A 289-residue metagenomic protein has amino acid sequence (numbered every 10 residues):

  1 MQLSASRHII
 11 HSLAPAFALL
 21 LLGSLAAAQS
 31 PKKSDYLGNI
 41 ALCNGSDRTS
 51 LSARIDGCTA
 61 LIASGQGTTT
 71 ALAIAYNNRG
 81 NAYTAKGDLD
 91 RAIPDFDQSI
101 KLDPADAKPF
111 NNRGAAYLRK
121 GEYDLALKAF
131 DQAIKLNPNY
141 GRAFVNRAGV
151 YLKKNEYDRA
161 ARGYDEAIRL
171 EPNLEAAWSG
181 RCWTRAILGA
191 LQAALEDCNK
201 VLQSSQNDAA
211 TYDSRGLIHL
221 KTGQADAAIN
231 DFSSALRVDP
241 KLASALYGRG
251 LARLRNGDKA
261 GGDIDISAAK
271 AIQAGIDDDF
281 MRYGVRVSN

Functional and structural regions predicted by a protein language model:
H11-S24: Bacterial N-terminal signal peptides
A26-Q66, T70-A73, R282, N289: N-terminal leader/linker segments that initiate helical-solenoid repeat arrays
P31-K33, T70, P104, P138 (+3 more regions): Residue signature of alpha-solenoid helical repeat architecture, marking inter-repeat boundaries and helix-start
P31-N39, L254-N289: Terminal, low-structured helical/coil segments at or just beyond the last alpha-helical repeat
N44, I74-T84, D97, K108-R119 (+4 more regions): Conserved alpha-helical positions within TPR/SEL1-like repeat arrays
L51-S52, G87-Q98, K120-Q132, K154-E166 (+3 more regions): Structural signature of tandem alpha-helical TPR/SEL1-like repeats, specifically the intra-repeat loop/turn
S64, T68, L102, L136 (+4 more regions): Structural marker of alpha-solenoid helical repeat scaffolds
T69, A107-K108, G141-R142, E175-A176 (+3 more regions): Boundary/linker segments of alpha-helical solenoid repeat arrays
